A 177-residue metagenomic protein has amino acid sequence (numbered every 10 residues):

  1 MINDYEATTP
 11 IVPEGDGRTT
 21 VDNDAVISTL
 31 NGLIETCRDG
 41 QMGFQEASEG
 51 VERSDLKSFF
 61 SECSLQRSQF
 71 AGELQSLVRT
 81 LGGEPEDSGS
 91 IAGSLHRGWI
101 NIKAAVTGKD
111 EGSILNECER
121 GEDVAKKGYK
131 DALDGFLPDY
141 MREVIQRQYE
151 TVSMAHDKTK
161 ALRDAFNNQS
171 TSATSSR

Functional and structural regions predicted by a protein language model:
I2-E14, S76-K126: Carboxylate-rich helix-loop segments that flank metal/cofactor sites and access channels in metalloenzymes
I2-V26, G32, D39, S61-L65 (+5 more regions): Long, non-catalytic architectural segments outside compact domain cores
R18-E52, G112-F136: Alpha-helical bundle segments that constitute or directly flank the non-heme di-iron/ferroxidase center
V26, E52, L56, E84-S88 (+3 more regions): Residue-level recognition of alpha-helical structural elements
L30-F44, F60-L74, C118-K126, I145-T159: Alpha-helical transition-metal enzyme core signature, strongest for iron centers
M42-E49, G72-R79, G83, I100 (+4 more regions): Charged/polar positions within long, soluble alpha-helices
S54-A92, T159-R163: Conserved alpha-helical segments that form or flank metal/cofactor-binding pockets of metalloenzymes
I114-R177: Preference for long, well-ordered alpha-helical segments
